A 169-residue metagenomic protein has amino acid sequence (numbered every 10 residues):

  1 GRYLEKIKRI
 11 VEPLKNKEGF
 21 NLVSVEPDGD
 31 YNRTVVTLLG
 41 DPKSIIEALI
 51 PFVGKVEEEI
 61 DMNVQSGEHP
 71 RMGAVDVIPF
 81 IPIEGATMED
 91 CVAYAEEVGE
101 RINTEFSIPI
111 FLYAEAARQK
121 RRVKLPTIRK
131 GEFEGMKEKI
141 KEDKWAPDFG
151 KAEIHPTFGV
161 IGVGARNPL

Functional and structural regions predicted by a protein language model:
G1-L169: Long, contiguous binding/interaction regions
